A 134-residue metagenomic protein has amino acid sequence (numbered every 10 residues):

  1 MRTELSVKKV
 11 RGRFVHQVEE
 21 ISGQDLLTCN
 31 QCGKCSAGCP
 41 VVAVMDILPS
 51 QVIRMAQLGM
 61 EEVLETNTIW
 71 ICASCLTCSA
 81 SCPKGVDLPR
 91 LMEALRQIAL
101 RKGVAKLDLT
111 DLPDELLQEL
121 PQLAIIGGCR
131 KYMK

Functional and structural regions predicted by a protein language model:
E4-I21, A43-W70, L88-E119: Ferredoxin-type iron-sulfur electron-transfer modules in oxidoreductases and energy-metabolism complexes
K8-K9, K34, K84, K102 (+2 more regions): Context-gated lysine
K9, N30, A56, A124-I125 (+1 more regions): Generic detector of intrinsically disordered, low-complexity, polar/charged segments
D25-V42, N67-V86: Cysteine-centered iron-sulfur cluster-binding motifs in ferredoxin-type domains/subunits of redox enzymes
A80-R96, G127-K134: A broadly tuned preference for mixed-charge, low-complexity surface segments
L112-K134: Acidic/histidine-enriched, glycine/proline-rich intrinsically disordered or flexible terminal extensions
